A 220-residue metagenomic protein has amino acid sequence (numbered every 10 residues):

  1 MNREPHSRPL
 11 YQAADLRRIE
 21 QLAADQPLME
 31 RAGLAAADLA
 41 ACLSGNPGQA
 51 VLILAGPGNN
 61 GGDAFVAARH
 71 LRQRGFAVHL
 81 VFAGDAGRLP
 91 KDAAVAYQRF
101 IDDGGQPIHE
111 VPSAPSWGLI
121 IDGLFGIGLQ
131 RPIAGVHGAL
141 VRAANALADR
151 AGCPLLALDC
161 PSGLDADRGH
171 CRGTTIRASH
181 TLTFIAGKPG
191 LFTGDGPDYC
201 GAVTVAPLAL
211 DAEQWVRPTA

Functional and structural regions predicted by a protein language model:
M1-L52: An N-terminal, well-structured beta->alpha segment
N2-R17, A23, W117-A220: YjeF_N-associated NAD(P)HX repair module
R18-Q21, A93-F100, P218: Charged, low-complexity, helix-prone segments enriched in Lys/Glu/Asp/Gln
A37-G126, P132-L158: Nucleotide and nucleotide-moiety/phosphate-recognizing core
